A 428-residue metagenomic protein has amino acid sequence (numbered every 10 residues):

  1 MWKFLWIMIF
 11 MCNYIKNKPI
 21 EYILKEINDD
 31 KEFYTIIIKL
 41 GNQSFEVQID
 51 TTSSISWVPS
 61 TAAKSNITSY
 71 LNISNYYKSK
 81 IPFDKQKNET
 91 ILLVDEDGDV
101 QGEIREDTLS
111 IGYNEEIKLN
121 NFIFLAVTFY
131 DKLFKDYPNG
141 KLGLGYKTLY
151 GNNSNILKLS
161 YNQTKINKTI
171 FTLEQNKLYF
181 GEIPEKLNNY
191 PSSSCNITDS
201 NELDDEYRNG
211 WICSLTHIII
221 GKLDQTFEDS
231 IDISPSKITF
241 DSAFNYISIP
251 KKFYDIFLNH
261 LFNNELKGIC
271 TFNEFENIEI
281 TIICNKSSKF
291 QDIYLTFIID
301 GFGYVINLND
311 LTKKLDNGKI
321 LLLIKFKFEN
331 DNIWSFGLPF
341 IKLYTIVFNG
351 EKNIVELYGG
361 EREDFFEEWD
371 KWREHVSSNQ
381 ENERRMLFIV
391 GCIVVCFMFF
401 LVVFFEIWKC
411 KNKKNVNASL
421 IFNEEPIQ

Functional and structural regions predicted by a protein language model:
W2, M8-Y22: N-terminal signal peptide
Y14, I49, I123-Y130, F180 (+3 more regions): Aspartic protease catalytic domain
K16-D30, S110-D232, D316-K327: Aspartyl protease catalytic domain
D29-F122, A126-Y130, K135, H260 (+3 more regions): Signature of the N-terminal lobe/flap region of pepsin-like aspartyl proteases
I38-L40, F45-D50, S56-V58, K141-L142 (+5 more regions): Short hydrophobic beta-strand that contains or immediately precedes a catalytic carboxylate
W57-S60, L92, Y137-L157, I247-K251 (+2 more regions): Short beta-strand-centered segments at strand-helix junctions
K237-E279: Extracytoplasmic, non-cytosolic globular domains
